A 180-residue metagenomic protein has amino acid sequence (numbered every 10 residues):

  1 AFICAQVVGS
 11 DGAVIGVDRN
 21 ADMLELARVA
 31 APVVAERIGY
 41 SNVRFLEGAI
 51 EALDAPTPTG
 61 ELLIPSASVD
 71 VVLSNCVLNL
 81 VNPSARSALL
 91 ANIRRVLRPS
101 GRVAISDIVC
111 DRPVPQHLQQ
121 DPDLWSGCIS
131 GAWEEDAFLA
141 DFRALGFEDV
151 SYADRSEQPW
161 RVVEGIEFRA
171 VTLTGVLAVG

Functional and structural regions predicted by a protein language model:
A1-G60: Class I SAM-dependent methyltransferase SAM/SAH-binding core
G9, V81-S84, L97-P99: Helix-to-beta-strand junctions that scaffold the AdoMet/dcAdoMet cofactor pocket in Class I SAM-dependent enzymes
D54-V72: A short acidic, Gly/Pro-enriched loop at the edge of an enzyme's catalytic core that lines a small-molecule cofactor
D70-A85: A short SAM/SAH-binding and catalytic strip from SAM-dependent methyltransferases
S87-R102: A short glycine-rich, Lys/Arg-flanked "PGG" loop and its adjoining helix->strand segment in the class I
V109-I129: Short, glycine-/aromatic-enriched active-site segment of Class I SAM-dependent methyltransferases
G131-G146: Short alpha-helix
L145-G180: C-terminal lobe and adjacent flexible extensions of AdoMet/dcAdoMet transferase-like proteins
